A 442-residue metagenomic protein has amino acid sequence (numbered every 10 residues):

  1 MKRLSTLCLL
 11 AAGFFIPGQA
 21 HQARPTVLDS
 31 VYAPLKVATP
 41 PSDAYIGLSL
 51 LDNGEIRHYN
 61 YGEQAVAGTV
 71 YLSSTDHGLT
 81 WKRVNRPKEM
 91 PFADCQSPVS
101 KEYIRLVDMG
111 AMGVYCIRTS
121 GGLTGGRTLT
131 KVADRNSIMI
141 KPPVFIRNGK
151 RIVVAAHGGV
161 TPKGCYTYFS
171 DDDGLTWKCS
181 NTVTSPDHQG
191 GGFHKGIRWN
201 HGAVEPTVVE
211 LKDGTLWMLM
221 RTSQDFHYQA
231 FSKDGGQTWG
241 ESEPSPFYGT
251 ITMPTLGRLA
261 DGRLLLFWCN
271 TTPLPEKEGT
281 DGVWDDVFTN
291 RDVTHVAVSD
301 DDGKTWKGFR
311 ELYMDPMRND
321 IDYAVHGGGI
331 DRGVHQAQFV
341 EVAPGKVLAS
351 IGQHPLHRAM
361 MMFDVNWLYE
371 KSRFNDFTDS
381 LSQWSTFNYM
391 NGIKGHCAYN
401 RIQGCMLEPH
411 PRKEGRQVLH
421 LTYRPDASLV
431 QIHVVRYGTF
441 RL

Functional and structural regions predicted by a protein language model:
M1-L7: Bacterial N-terminal signal peptides that target proteins for export
C8-G18: Hydrophobic h-region of N-terminal signal peptides that target proteins for export in Gram-negative bacteria
H21-S382, T386-H410, R424-L429: Asp-box/BNR beta-propeller blade signature and adjacent active/binding-site loops in extracellular glycan-interacting
F377-D379, L419, V435-L442: Extra-cytoplasmic beta-strand recognition segments
E414-H420: Surface-exposed, low-complexity/disordered Ser/Thr/Gly/Pro/Asn-rich loops and linkers
A427-Y437: Extracellular ligand-binding interfaces
